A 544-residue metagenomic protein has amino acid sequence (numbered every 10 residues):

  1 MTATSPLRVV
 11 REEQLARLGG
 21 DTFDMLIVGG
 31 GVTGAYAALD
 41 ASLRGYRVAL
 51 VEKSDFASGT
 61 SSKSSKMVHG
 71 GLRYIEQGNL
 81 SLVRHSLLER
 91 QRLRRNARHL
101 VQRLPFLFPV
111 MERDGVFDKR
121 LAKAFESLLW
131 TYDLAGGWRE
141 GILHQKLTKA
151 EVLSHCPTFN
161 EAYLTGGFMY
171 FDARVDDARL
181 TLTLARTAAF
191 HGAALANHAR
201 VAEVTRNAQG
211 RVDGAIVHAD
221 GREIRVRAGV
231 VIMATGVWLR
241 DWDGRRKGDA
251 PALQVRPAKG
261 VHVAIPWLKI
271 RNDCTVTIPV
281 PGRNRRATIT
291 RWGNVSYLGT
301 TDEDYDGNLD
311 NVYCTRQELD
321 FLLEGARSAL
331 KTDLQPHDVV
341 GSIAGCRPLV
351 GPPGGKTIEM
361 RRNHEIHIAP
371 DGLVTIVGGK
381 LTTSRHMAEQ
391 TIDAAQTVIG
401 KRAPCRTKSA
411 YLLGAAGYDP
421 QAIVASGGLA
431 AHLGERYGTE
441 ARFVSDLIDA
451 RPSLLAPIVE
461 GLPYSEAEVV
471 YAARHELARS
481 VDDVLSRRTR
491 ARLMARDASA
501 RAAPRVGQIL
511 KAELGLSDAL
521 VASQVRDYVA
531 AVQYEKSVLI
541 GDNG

Functional and structural regions predicted by a protein language model:
M1-M25, D40-R44: Extreme N-terminal leader/targeting segments of oxidoreductases
R17, T22, S54, R113-A124 (+10 more regions): C-terminal accessory subdomains/tails of enzymes that are appended
D21-F23, G221-V230: Core beta-strand elements of the Rossmann-like FAD/NAD(P) dinucleotide-binding domain in flavoenzyme oxidoreductases
G29-G31, K53: Glycine-rich Rossmann-fold phosphate-binding loop(s) that bind the pyrophosphate of adenine dinucleotide cofactors
S42-S64: Glycine-rich FAD pyrophosphate-binding loop
K66-H155, A287, T439: Dinucleotide-binding Rossmann-like beta1-alpha1 core, especially the glycine-rich loop that anchors the ADP
N197-D213: A conserved short coil-to-beta-strand element within the FAD-binding core of flavoproteins
M233-G248: Flavin (primarily FAD) binding-site architecture
